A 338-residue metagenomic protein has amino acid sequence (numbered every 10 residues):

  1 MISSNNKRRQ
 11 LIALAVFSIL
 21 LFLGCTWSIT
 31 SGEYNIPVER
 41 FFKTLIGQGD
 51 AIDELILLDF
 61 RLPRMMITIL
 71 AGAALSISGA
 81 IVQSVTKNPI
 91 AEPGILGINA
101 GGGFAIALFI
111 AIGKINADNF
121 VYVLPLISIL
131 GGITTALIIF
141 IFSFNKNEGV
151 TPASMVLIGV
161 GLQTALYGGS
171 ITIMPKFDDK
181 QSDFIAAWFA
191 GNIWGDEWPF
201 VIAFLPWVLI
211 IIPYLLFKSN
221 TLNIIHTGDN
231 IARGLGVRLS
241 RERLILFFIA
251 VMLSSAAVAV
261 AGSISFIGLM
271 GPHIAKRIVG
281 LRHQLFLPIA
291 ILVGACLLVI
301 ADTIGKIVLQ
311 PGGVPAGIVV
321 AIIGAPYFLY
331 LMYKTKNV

Functional and structural regions predicted by a protein language model:
M1-V338: Alpha-helical transmembrane segments in inner-membrane proteins
